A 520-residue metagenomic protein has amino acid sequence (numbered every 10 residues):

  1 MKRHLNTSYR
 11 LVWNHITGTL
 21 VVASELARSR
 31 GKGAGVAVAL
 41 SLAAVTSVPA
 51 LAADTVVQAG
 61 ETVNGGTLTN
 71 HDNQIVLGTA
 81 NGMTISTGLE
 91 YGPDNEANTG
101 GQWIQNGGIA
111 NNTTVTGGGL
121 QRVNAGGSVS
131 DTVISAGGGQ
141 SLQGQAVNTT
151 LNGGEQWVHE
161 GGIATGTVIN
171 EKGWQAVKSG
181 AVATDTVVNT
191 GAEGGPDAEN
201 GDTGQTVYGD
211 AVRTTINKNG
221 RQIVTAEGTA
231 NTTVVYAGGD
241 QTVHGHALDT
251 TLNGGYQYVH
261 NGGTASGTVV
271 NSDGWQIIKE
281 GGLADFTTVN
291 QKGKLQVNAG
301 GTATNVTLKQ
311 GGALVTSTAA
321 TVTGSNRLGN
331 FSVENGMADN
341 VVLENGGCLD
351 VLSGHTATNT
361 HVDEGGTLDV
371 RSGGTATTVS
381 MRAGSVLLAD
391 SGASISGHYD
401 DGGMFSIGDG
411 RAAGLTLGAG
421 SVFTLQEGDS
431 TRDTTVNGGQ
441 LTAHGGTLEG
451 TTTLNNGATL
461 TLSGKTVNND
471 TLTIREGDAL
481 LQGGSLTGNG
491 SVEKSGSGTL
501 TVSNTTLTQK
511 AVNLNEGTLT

Functional and structural regions predicted by a protein language model:
M1-S41, V45: Bacterial Sec-dependent N-terminal signal peptides
L42-T520: Beta-strand-rich extracellular passenger or scaffold domains
